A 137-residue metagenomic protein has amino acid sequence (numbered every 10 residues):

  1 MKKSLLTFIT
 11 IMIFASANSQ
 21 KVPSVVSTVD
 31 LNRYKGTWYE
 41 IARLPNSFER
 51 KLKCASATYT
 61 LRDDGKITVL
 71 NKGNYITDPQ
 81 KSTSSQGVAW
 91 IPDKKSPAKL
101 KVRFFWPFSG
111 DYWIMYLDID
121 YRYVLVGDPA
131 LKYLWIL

Functional and structural regions predicted by a protein language model:
S4-F14: Sec-dependent N-terminal signal peptides
A17-I136: A beta-rich soluble binding module of mature secreted/lumenal proteins
